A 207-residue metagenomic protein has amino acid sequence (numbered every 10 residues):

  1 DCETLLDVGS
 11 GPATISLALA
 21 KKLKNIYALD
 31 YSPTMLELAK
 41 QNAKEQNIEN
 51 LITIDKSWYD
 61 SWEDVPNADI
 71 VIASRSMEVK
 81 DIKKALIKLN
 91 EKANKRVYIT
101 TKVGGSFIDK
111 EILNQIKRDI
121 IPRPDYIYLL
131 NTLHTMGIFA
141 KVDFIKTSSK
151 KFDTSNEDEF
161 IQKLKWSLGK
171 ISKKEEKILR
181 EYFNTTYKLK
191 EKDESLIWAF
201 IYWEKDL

Functional and structural regions predicted by a protein language model:
D1-C2: Conserved alpha-helix/loop element of class I SAM-dependent methyltransferases that forms part of the SAM/SAH-binding
G9-A13: Class I SAM-dependent methyltransferase "Motif I" SAM/SAH-binding loop
T14, K21-E49, D55-S57: Class I SAM-dependent methyltransferase SAM/SAH-binding core
D60-V65: Short conserved loop adjoining the S-adenosyl-L-methionine
D69-K83: A short SAM/SAH-binding and catalytic strip from SAM-dependent methyltransferases
N94-G105: Conserved beta-strand signature within the Rossmann-like core of class I S-adenosyl-L-methionine
P122-G137: Short alpha-helix
K141-L207: Conserved Class I S-adenosyl-L-methionine
